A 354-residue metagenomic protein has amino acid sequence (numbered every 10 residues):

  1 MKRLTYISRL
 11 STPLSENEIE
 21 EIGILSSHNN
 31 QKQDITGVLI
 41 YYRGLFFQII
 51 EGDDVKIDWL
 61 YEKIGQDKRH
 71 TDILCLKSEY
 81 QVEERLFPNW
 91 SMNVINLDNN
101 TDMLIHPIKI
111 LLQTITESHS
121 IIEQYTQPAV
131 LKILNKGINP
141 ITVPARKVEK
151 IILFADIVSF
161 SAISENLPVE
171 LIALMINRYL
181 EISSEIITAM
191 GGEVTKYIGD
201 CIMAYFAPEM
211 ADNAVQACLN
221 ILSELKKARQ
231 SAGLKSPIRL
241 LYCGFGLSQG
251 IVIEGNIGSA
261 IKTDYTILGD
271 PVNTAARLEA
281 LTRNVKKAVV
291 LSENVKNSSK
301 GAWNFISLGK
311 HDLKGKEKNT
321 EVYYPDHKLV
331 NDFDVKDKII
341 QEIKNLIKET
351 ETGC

Functional and structural regions predicted by a protein language model:
M1-F154, A162: Charge-rich, low-complexity N-terminal segments
E16-E21, V55, T274, K286-V289 (+1 more regions): Catalytic cores and conserved motifs of cyclic dinucleotide signaling enzymes
G37-Y42, E193-Y197, P237: Short beta-strand
L74-L76, Y80-R85, I238-N256: A short glycine-enriched loop-to-beta-strand structural element that forms part of the catalytic core of nucleotide
Q124-Y125, K286-C354: Intrinsically disordered, glycine/charged-rich C-terminal tails and inter-domain linkers that flank nucleotidyl cyclase
I141-N213: Catalytic NTP-binding/metal-coordinating core of nucleotidyl cyclase/transferase enzymes
N177-G191, P208-F245, Q249-G250, D270 (+1 more regions): Alpha-helical scaffold within the catalytic cores of cyclic-nucleotide enzymes
I257-G269: Short, surface-exposed loop/helix-turn segments at secondary-structure junctions that function as lids/hinges flanking
